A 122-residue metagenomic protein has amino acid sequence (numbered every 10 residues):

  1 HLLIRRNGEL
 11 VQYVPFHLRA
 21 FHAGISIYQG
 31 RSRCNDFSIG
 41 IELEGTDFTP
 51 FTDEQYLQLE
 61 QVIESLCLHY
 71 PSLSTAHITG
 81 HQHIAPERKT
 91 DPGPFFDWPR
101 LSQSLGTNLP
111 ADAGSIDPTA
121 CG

Functional and structural regions predicted by a protein language model:
H1-S72, A76: Active-site-adjacent loop/helix surface patches within enzyme catalytic domains that shape the substrate-binding cleft
S32, D47-G122: Basic/polar, cationic surfaces and motifs that engage anionic cell-wall and phosphate/carboxylate ligands
